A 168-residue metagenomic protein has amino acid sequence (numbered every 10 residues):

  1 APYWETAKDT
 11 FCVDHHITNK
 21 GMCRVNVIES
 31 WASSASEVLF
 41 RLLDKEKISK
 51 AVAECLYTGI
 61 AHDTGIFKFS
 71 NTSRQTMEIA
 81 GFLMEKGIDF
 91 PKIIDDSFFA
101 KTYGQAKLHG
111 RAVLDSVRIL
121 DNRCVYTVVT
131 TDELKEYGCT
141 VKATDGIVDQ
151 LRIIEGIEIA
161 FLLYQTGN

Functional and structural regions predicted by a protein language model:
A1, H16-T18, T131-D132, T166: Short glycine-rich anion-binding loops that position phosphate/pyrophosphate groups of nucleotides and phosphorylated
A1-P2, Q150: Short, flexible, glycine/charge-rich loop motifs used to bind or transfer phosphoryl groups or to couple energy/partner
P2-K8: Short, conserved loop/helix-junction motifs that constitute active-site signature segments in enzyme catalytic cores
Y3, N19-K20, V117-I119: Short, conserved catalytic or adaptor-binding loops enriched in Gly and charged residues
W4, S49-K50, G87, I154: Alpha-helix termination/capping residues and helix-transition junctions
D9-V13, V25-I28, V125, F161-L163: Hydrophobic/aromatic beta-strand patches that form the interior of the parallel beta-sheet core in alpha/beta enzyme
V13-I79: Short alpha-helices
G65-N168: Hydrophobic helix-and-loop "lid/oligomerization" segment in the mid-to-C-terminal part of catalytic domains
